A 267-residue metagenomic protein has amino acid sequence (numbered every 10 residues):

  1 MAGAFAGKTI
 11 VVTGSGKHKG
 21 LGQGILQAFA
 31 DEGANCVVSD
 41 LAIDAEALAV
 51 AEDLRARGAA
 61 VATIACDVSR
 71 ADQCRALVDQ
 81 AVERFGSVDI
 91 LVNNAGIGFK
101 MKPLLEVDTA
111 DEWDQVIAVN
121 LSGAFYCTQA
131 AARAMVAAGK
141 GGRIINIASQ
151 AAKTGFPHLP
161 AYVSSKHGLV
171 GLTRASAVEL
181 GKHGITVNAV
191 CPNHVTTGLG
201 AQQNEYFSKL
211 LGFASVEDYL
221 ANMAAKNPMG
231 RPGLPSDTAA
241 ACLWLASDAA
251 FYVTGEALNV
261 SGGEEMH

Functional and structural regions predicted by a protein language model:
A2-V37: Canonical Rossmann dinucleotide-binding motif of NAD(H)/NADP(H)-dependent dehydrogenases/reductases, specifically
R75, G98-D114, A137, H158-A161 (+2 more regions): Conserved mid-core segment of classical short-chain dehydrogenase/reductases
G98-L104, T154, R231, A241-L243 (+1 more regions): Short C-terminal tail/terminal secondary-structure segment of NAD(P)H-dependent dehydrogenase/reductase domains
D108-F125, I145, L169: Catalytic Tyr-X3-Lys loop
V119-A138, A177-V178, K182, S247: Amphipathic alpha-helical dimer-interface segment in Rossmann-like NAD(P)H-dependent oxidoreductases
T128, S165, T173: Active-site helix of classical SDR
S149: Residue(s) in the substrate-gating loop at a strand-loop-helix junction that position the organic substrate next
G181, T186, V253-G255: Short, small/polar-rich loop/turn modules that mediate ligand/substrate recognition or access, typified
